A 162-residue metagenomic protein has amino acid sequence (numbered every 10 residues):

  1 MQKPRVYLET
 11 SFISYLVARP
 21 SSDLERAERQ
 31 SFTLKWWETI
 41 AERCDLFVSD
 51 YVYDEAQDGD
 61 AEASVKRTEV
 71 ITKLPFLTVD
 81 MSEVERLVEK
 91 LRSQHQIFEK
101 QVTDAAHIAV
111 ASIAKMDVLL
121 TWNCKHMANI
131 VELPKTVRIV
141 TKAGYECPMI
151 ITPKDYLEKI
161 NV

Functional and structural regions predicted by a protein language model:
M1-V48, Q57-T68, S93-E99, L133-T136 (+2 more regions): Short, well-structured N-terminal submotif of metal-dependent ribonuclease cores
Q2, K73-E132, L157: Active-site neighborhoods of divalent-metal-dependent phosphate/nucleic-acid chemistry enzymes
R5, D45, L119, P148-M149: A residue-level structural signature of the nucleotidyltransferase/glycosyltransferase Rossmann-like core
L8, V48, V79-D80, W122 (+1 more regions): A conserved hydrophobic position in a structured secondary element of the catalytic/binding core that shapes
F12-I13, V52-E55, K125-M127, Y156-L157: Short, solvent-exposed loop/turn segments at secondary-structure junctions
E42-R43, K73-L74, E146: Structured helix-beta-strand junction loops
A128-M149: C-terminal end-helix/capping segment
G144-V162: Short, C-terminally biased terminal segments at protein or domain edges
